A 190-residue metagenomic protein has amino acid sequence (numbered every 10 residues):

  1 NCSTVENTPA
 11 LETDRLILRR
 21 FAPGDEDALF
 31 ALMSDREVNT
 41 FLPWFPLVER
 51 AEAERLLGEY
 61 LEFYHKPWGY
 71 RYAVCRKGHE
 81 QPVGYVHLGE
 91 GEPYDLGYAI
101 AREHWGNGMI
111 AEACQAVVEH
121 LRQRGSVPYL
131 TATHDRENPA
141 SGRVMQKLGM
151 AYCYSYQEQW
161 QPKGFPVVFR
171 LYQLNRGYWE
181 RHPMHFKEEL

Functional and structural regions predicted by a protein language model:
N1-T40, R71-L190: Acyl-donor (CoA/ACP) binding surface of acyl/acetyltransferases
E37-E59, Y70: Conserved GNAT-fold acetyl-CoA-binding loop/helix
E62-P67: Short loop/turn motifs at secondary-structure junctions and domain boundaries
